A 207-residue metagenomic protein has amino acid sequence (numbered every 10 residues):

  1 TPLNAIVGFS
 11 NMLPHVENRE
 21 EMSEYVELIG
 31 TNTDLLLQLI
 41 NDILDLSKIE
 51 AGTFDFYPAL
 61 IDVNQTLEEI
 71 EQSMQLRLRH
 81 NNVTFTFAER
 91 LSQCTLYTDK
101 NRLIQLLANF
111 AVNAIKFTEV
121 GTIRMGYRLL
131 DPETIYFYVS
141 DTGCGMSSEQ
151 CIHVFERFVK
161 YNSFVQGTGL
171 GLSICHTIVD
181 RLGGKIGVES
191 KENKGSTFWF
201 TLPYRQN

Functional and structural regions predicted by a protein language model:
G8, M146-F158: Short conserved segment of the HATPase_c
T31-L36: Short alpha-helical segment of the dimerization/phosphotransfer core of two-component systems
S47-P58: Helix-loop junction within the histidine kinase core
Y57-D62, R79, T84-C94, L130: Conserved catalytic submotifs in the C-terminal HATPase_c
A114-I115: Short helix-loop "hinge" at the ATP-lid/N-box region of the Bergerat-fold HATPase_c
G171, C175: Short alpha-helical Gxxx[C/S/T] motif in the catalytic ATP-binding
